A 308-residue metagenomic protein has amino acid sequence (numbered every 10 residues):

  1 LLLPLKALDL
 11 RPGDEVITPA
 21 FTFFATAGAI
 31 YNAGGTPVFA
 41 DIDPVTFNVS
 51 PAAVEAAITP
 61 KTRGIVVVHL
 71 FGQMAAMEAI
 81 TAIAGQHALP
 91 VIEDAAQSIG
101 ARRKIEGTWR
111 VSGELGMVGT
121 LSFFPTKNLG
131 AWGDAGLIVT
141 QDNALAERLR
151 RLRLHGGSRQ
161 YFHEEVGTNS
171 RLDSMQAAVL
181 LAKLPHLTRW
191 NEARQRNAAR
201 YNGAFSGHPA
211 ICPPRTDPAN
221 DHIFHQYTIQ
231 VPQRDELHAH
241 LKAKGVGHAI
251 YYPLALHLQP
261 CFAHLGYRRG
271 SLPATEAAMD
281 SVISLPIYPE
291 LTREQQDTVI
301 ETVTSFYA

Functional and structural regions predicted by a protein language model:
L1-E15, A29-A33, F39-D41, E106: Phosphate-binding glycine-rich loop
P12, T18, F39, V91-E93 (+2 more regions): Hydrophobic residues in well-ordered beta-strands that form the structural core
F21, I42-P44, L70, P253: Active-site loop/turn elements of alpha/beta-hydrolase fold enzymes, especially the short glycine-/histidine-rich
T22-A27: Conserved coil-to-alpha-helix start sites within the AMP-binding
A33, Q86-H87, K244: Helix C-cap/helix->beta junction micro-motif
T36-T46, A249-Y251: Short beta-strand->loop structural element characteristic of the AMP-binding/adenylate-forming
V45-A131, L137-V139, S284: Active-site phosphate-binding strand-loop segment of PLP-dependent enzymes
A52, G64-V68, M77-A79, R102 (+2 more regions): PLP-dependent aminotransferase class I/II
